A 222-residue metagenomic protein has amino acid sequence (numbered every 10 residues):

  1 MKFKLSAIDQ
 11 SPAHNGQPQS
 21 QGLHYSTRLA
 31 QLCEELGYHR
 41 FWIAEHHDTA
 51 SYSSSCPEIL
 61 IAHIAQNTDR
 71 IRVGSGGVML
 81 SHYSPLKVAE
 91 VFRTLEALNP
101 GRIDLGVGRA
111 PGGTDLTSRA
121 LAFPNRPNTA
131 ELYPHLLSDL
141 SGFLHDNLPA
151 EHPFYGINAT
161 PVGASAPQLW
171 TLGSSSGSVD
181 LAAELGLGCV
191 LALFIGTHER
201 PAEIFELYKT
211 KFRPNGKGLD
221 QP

Functional and structural regions predicted by a protein language model:
M1-I71: N-terminal beta1-alpha1-beta2 module of alpha/beta enzyme domains
K2-Q19, S81-N147, T197: Flexible, glycine-rich active-site loops centered on histidine and acidic residues that chelate a metal or position
L5-D9, F41-I43, V73-G76, I103-V107 (+3 more regions): Hydrophobic faces of well-ordered beta-strands that scaffold small-molecule active sites in alpha/beta enzyme cores
G22, S26, P57, V88 (+2 more regions): Aromatic/hydrophobic pocket-lining residues that form the small-molecule binding cavity in soluble enzyme cores
E34-E35, I61-R70, F92, E96-I103 (+3 more regions): Acidic (Asp/Glu)-rich catalytic clusters
E35, R126-N158, E199-P222: An alpha-helical appendage that flanks or caps ligand/catalytic pockets
H47-C56, L80-L86, G196-P201: Acidic-and-aromatic substrate-binding clefts and catalytic sites of carbohydrate-active enzymes
G177-I204: A conserved active-site cap/scaffold subdomain adjacent to cofactor or substrate pockets
